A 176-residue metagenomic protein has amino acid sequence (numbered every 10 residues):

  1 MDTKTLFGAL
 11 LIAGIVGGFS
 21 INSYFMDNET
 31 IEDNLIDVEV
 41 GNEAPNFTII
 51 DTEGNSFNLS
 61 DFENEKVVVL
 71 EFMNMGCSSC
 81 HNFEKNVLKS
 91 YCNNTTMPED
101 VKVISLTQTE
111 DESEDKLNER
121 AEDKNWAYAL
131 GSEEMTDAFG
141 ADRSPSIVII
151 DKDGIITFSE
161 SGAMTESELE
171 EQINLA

Functional and structural regions predicted by a protein language model:
M1-E43, A176: N-terminal targeting signals for export/organelle localization
T48-V68: A short beta-strand-turn-helix
K66, M73-C77, R143: Short pre-active-site segment immediately N-terminal to redox-active cysteine/selenocysteine motifs in thiol-based
V69-L70, V103, I147: Hydrophobic beta-strand anchors of alpha/beta hydrolase catalytic cores
F72-K89: Conserved redox-active cysteine motifs that mediate thiol-disulfide chemistry, especially di-cysteine Cys-X(1-2)-Cys
N93-S132: Conserved segment of the thioredoxin-like fold in thiol-based oxidoreductases
N118-D153: Short, internal strand/loop/helix patches that form the active-site neighborhood or redox-interaction surface
I149-A176: Thiol-/selenol-based redox modules, centered on thioredoxin-like and closely related oxidoreductase domains
